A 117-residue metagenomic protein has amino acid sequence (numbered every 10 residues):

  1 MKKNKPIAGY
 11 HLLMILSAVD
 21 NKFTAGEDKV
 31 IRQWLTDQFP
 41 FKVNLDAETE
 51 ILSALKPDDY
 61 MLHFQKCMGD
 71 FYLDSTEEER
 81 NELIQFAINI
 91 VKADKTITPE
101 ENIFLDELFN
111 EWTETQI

Functional and structural regions predicted by a protein language model:
M1-I117: Small-residue-enriched hydrophobic alpha-helices in membranes
